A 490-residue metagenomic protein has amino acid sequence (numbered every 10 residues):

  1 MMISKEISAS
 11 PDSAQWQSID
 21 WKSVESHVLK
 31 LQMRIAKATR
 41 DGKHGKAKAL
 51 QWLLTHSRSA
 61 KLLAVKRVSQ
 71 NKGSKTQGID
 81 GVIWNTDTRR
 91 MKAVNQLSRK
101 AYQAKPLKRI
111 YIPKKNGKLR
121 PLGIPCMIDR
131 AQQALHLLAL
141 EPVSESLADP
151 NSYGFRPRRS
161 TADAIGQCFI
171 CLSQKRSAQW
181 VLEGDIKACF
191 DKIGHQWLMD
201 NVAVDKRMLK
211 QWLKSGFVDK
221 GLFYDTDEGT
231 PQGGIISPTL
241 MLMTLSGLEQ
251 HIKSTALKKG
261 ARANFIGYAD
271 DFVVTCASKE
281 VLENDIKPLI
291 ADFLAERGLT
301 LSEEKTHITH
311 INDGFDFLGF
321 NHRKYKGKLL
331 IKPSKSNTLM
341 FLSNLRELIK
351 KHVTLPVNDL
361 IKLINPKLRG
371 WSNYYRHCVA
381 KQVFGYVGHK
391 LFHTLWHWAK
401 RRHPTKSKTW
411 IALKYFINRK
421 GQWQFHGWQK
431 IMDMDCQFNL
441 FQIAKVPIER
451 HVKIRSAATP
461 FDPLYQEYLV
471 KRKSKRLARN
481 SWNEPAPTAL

Functional and structural regions predicted by a protein language model:
A14-G73, L138-G154: Charged boundary/loop elements
K48-N116: Phosphate/adenylate-binding "loop-and-lid" substructures adjacent to NTP/NAD/dNTP-binding pockets in NTP-dependent
Q96, K100, L147-N151, R156 (+1 more regions): Conserved polymerase palm-domain catalytic core
Q103-K115, K210-D225, K362-N365: Active-site-adjacent bridging/hinge elements
R297-L363, K367-W371: A conserved non-catalytic segment of reverse transcriptases and RNA-directed RNA polymerases corresponding to the late
L348-T409: Right-hand nucleic-acid polymerase module
T394, A399-A489: Extended C-terminal regions of large enzymes
